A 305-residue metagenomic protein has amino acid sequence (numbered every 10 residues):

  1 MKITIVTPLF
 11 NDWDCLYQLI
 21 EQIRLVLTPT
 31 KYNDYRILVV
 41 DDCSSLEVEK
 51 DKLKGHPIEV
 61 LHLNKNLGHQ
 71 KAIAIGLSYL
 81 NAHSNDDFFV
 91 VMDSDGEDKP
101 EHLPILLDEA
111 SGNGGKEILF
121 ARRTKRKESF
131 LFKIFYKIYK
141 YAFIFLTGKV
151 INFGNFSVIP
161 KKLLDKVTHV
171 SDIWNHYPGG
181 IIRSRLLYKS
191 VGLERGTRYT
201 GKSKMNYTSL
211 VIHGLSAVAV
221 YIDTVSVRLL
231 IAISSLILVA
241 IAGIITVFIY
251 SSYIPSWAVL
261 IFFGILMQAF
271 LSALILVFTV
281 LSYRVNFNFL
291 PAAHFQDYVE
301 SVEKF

Functional and structural regions predicted by a protein language model:
K2-P8, I23, Y35-V40, V60: Hydrophobic targeting segments
D12-L16, S44, K99: Donor nucleotide-sugar binding loop of glycosyltransferases
D12-T28: Short, well-formed alpha-helical segments that are part of the catalytic scaffolds of diverse glycosyltransferases
L38-E49, G96-E97: A conserved acidic beta->alpha catalytic loop
L63-K65, Q70-Y79, V91, P100-N175 (+2 more regions): Acceptor/aglycone-binding surface of glycosyltransferases and processive sugar-polymer synthases
N85-E97: Short beta-strand-to-loop acidic/aromatic patch adjacent to the donor-nucleotide binding site
D165-V225: Catalytic donor/gating beta->alpha subdomain of glycosyltransferases that bind UDP-sugars
S226-F305: Membrane-embedded multi-pass helical conduit in multi-pass membrane proteins, especially envelope-biosynthetic
